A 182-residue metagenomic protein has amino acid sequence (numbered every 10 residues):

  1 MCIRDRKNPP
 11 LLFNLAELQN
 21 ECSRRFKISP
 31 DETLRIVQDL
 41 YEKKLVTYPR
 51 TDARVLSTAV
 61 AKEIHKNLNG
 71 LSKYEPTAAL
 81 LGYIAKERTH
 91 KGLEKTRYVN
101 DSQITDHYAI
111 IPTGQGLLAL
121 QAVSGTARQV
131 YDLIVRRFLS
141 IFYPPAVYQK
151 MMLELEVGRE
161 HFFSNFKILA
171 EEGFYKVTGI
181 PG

Functional and structural regions predicted by a protein language model:
R4-G182: Core catalytic DNA strand-manipulation module of type IA topoisomerases
